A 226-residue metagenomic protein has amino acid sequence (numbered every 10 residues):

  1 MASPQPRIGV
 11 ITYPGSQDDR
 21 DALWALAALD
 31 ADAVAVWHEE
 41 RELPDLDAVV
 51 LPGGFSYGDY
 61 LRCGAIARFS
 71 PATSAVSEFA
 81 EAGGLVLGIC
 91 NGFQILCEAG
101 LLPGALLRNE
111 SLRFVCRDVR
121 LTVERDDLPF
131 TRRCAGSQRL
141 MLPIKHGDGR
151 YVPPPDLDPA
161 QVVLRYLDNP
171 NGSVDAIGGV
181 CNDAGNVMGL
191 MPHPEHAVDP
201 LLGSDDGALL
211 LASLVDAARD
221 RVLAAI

Functional and structural regions predicted by a protein language model:
M1-I89, C97-P103, L107-V115, T122 (+3 more regions): N-terminal beta1-alpha1 cap of cysteine-dependent amidohydrolase-like domains
P6, S137-R139, N182-V187: Beta-strand-turn-beta hairpins that frame and shape the catalytic cleft of phosphate-ester-processing enzymes
L85-V86, M141, M188: Residue-level marker of motif borders
F93: Alpha-helical segment proximal to the catalytic Tyr-Lys
L101-A176: Pocket-forming structural segment of enzyme catalytic cores
A176-N182: Short, surface-exposed beta-strand/loop micro-motifs that present aromatic residues
L190-P194: Glycine-rich phosphate-binding loops of nucleotide-dependent enzymes
